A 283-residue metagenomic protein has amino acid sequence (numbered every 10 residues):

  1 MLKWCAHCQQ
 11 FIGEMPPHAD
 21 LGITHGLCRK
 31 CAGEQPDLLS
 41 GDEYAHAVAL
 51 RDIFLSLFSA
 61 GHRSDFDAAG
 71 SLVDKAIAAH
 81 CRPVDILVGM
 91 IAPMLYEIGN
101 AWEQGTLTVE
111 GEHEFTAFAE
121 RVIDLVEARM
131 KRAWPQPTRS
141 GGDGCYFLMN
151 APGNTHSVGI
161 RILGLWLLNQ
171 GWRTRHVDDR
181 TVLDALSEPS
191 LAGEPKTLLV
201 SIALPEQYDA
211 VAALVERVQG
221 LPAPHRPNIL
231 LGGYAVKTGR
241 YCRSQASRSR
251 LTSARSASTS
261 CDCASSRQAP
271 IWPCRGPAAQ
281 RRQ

Functional and structural regions predicted by a protein language model:
M1-V48: Non-catalytic regulatory/interaction regions at protein termini and inter-domain linkers
C31-T138: Long amphipathic alpha-helical segments
T138-Y146: A short, charged/proline- and glycine-enriched loop that marks the coil->beta-strand transition at the N-terminal
N150-V158: Active-site-adjacent loop and "lid" segments of alpha/beta metabolic enzymes
R161-R175: Short helix-loop-beta junction
G171-A185: A short glycine-rich beta-strand->turn/loop micro-motif centered on a GG-aromatic cluster
T181-R240: Cofactor-cradling patches in redox/metallo enzymes
G233-Q283: Peripheral docking tails and interdomain loops at the edges of cofactor- or intermediate-handling domains
